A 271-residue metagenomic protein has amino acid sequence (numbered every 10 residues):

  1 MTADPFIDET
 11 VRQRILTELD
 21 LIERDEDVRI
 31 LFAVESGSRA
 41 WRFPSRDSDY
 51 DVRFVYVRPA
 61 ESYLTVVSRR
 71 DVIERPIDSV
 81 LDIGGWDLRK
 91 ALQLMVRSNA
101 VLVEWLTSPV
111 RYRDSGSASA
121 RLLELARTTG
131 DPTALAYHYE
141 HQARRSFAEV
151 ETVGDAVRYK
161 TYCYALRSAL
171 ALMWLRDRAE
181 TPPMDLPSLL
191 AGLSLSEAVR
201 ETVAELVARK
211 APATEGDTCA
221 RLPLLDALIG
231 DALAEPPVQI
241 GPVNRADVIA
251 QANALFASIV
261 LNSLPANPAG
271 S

Functional and structural regions predicted by a protein language model:
M1-V34: Helical scaffold of the NTase/Pol beta-like nucleotidyltransferase catalytic core
A3, I7, S45, S79 (+2 more regions): Conserved aromatic-histidine-acidic binding/catalytic patches
P5, L16, P187, T218 (+1 more regions): Non-catalytic helical "accessory" subdomain of NTase-fold nucleotidyltransferases
G37-D78: Catalytic metal-binding acidic patch
R58-E61, S98-V101, R145, A171-L172: Short loop/turn segments at secondary-structure transitions that flank enzyme active sites
T65-R144: A basic- and aromatic-enriched beta-loop-alpha substructure that forms the phosphate/nucleotide- and DNA/RNA-contacting
A120-I249: Conserved nucleotidyltransferase catalytic core and NTase-mimicking acidic/glycine-rich helix/loop elements in nucleic
P242-S271: Acidic, carboxylate-rich catalytic segments that either coordinate divalent cations
